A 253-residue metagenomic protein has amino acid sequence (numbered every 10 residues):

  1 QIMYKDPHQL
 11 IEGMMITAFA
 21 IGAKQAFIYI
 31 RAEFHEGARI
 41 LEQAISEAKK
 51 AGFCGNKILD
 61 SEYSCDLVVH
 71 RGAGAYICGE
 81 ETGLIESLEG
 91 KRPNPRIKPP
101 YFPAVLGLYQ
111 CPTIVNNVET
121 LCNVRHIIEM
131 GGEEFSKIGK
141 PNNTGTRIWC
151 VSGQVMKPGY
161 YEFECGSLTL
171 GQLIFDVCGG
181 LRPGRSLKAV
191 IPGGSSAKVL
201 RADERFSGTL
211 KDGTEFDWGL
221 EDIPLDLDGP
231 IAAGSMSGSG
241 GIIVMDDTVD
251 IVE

Functional and structural regions predicted by a protein language model:
Q1-I2, Q25-A26, I30, F34 (+5 more regions): Ferredoxin-type iron-sulfur electron-transfer modules in oxidoreductases and energy-metabolism complexes
I2-Q9, N116, E164-C165: Short alpha-helix boundary/capping segments
D6-A20: Histidine-anchored nucleotide/phosphate-binding helix
G13-T17, G166-P183: Short amphipathic, charge-patterned alpha-helical segments
F19, A23-I28, L108, G145 (+4 more regions): Iron-sulfur (Fe-S) cluster-binding modules
A26, C178-S195: Short loop-to-beta-strand transition segments
R31-F34, S61-G74, P141, G145 (+1 more regions): A glycine-rich phosphate-binding loop feature that marks nucleotide/adenosyl-phosphate handling sites
A38-C165, V177-G180: Hydrophobic alpha-helical positions that pack around
